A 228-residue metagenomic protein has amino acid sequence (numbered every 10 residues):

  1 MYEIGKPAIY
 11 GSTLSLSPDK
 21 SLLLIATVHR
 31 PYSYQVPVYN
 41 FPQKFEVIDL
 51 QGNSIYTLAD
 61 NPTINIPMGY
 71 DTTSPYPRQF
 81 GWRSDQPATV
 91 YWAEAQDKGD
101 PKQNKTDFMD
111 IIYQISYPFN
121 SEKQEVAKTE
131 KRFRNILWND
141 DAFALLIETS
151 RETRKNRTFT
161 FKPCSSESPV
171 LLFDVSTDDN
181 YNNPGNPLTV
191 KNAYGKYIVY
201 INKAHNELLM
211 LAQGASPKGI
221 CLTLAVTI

Functional and structural regions predicted by a protein language model:
M1-I228: Beta-propeller folds
